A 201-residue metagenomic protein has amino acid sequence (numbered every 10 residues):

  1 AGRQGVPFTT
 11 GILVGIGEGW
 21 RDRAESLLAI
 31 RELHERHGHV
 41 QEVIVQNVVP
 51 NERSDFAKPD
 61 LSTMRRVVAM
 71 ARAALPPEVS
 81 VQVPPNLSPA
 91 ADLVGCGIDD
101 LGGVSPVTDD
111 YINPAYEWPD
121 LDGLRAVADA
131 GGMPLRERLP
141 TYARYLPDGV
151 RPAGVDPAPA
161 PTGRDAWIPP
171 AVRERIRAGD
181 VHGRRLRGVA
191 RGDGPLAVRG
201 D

Functional and structural regions predicted by a protein language model:
A1-T10: Radical SAM/AdoMet-radical enzyme domain recognition
T9-G11, G38-H39: Short gly/pro-enriched beta-turn/loop segments at secondary-structure junctions
I12-G15, R72: A generic short-segment signal for beta-strand/edge and adjacent turn/coil regions
V14-G17, N47-V49: Glycine-rich beta-alpha junction loops
G15-D22, S88: Canonical radical SAM enzyme core domain
A24-L28, H34-D201: Auxiliary Fe-S-binding modules of radical SAM enzymes
